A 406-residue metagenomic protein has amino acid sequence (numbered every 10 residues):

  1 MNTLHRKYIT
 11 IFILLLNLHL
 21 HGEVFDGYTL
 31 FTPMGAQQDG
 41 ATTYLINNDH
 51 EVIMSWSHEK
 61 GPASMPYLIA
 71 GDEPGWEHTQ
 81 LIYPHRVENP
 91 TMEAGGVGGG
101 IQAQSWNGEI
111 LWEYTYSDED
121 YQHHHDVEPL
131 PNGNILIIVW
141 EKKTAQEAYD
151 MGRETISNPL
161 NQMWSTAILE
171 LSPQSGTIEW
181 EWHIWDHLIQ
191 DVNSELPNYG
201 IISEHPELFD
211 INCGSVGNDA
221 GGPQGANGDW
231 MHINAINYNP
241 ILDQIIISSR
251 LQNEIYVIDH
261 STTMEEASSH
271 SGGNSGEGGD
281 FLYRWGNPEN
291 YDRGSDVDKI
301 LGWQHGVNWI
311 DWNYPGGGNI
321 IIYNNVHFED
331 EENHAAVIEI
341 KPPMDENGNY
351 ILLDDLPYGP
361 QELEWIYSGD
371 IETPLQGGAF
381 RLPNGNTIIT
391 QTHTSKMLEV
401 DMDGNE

Functional and structural regions predicted by a protein language model:
M1-I9: Bacterial N-terminal signal peptides that target proteins for export
F12-H21: Hydrophobic h-region of N-terminal signal peptides that target proteins for export in Gram-negative bacteria
H21-E406: Histidine-/acidic-rich catalytic cores in large beta-rich domains
